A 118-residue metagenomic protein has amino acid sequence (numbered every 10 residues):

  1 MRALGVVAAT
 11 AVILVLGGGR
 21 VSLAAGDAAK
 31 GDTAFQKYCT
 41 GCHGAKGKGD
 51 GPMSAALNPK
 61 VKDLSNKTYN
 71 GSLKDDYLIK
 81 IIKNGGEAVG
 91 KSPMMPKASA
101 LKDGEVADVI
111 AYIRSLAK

Functional and structural regions predicted by a protein language model:
M1-D27, Y112-K118: Post-cleavage N-terminal segment of exported redox proteins
A8, L14, G49, G71 (+2 more regions): A broad, structure-centric signal for solvent-exposed, well-ordered loop/edge residues that line or flank functional
L23-K30, S65-K67: A short, flexible low-complexity segment enriched in Lys/Arg and Gly/Pro that occurs in N-terminal basic tails
G26, D32-P59, K83-P93, L116-K118: Periplasmic/extracellular electron-transfer cofactor-ligation site, primarily the c-type cytochrome heme-c attachment
K30, A34-K37, D63, L73 (+2 more regions): Extracytoplasmic/secreted proteins, especially bacterial periplasmic and envelope-associated proteins
A55-D63, K67, I81-I110: Axial heme c-ligation environment in periplasmic c-type cytochrome domains
